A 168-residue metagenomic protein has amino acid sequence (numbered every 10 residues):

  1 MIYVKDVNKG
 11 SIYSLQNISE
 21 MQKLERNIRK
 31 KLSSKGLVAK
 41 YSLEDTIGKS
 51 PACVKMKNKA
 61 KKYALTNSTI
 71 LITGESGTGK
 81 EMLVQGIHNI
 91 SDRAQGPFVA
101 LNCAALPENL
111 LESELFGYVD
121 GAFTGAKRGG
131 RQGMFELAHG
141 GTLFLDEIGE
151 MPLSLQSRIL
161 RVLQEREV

Functional and structural regions predicted by a protein language model:
M1-S11, S19-Q22: Short loop/turn elements at sensory-signaling interfaces that couple input to output
Q16-T69: Flexible nucleotide-interacting loop at or near the entrance of a catalytic core
S19, G149-E150, L160: Catalytic acidic motif of RecA-like/P-loop NTPases
D45, K59-G125, E136-P152: Conserved post-Walker A coupling segment in P-loop NTPases
C53-K57, I87, M134, E165: Non-catalytic interaction surface on structured domains
V54, Q85, S113, S157-R161: Surface-exposed alpha-helical interface segments used for non-catalytic interactions
S154-V168: Conserved catalytic/switch belt of AAA+ P-loop NTPases
